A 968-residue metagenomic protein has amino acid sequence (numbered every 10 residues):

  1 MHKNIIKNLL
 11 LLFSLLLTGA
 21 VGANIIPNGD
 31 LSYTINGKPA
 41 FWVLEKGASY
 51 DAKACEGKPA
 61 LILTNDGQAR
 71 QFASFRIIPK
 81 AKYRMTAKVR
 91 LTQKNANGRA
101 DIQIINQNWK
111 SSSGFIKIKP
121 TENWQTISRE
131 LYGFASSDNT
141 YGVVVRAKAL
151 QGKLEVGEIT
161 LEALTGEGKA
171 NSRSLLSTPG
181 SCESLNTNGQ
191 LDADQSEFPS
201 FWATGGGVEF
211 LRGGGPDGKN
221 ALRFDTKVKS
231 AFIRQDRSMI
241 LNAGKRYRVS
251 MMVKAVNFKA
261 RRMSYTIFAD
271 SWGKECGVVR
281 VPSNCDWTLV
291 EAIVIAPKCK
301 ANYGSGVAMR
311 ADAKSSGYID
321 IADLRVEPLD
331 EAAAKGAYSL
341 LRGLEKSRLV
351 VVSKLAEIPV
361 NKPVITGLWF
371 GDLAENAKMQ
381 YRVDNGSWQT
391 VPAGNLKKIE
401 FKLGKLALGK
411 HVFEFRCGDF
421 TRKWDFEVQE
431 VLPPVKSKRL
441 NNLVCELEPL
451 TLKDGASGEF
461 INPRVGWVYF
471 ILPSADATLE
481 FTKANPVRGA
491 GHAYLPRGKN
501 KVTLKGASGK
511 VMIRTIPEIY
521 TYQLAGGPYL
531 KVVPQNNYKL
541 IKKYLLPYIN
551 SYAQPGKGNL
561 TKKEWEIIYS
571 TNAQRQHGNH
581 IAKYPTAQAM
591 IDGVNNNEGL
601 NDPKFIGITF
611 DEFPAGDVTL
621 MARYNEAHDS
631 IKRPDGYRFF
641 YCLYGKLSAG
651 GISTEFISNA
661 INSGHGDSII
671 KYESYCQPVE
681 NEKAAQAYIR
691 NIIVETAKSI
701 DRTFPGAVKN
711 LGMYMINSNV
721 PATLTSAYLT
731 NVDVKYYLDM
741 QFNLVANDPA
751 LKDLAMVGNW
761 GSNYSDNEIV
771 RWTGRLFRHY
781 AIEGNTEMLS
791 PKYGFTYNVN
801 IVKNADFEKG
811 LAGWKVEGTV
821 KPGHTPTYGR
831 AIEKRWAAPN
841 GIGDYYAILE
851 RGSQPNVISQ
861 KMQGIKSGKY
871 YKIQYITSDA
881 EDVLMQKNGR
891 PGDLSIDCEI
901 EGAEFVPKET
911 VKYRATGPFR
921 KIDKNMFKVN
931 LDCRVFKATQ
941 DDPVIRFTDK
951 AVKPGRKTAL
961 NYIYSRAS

Functional and structural regions predicted by a protein language model:
N24-N36, L61, T126-A135, R146-S196 (+5 more regions): Extracellular polysaccharide-targeting segments
G29-L31, G67-G98, I127-G133, E158-I159 (+12 more regions): Extra-cytoplasmic beta-strand recognition segments
S32-I62, D192-A221, D806-Y846: Extracellular glycan-recognition surfaces and repeat-rich motifs
I62-P79, R84, R99, I105-F115 (+3 more regions): Secreted extracellular polysaccharide-interacting domains
P79, L403-G409, A493-G498: Surface-exposed, short loops/turns at beta-strand junctions within beta-sandwich domains
A100-N106, S264-A269, D476-A484, D893-G902: Short, surface-exposed beta-strand/strand-loop-strand elements in extracellular ectodomains
W109-N139, W272-N302, L396-K398, E448-L452 (+5 more regions): Extracellular carbohydrate recognition and processing domains and analogous Trp-centered ligand-binding platforms
L432, P496-A507, M512-G794: Glycan-processing catalytic domains of CAZymes
